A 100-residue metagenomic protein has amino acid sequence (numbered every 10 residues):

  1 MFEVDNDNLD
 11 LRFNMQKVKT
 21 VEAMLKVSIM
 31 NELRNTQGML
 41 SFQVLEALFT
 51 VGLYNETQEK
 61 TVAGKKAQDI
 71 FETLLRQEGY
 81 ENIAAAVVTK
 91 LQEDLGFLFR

Functional and structural regions predicted by a protein language model:
M1-D5, A23, V27-G38, K60-R100: Charged interaction scaffolds used for protein-protein
D7-L9: Well-ordered beta-strand scaffold positions
L11, M39-F42: Amphipathic, non-membrane alpha-helical segments in soluble helical-bundle scaffolds
N14: Residue-level signal for threonine
V18-V21: A short local loop/turn or secondary-structure capping micro-motif enriched for an aromatic residue
V44-N55: Short, hydrophobic/amphipathic alpha-helical patches that form generic packing surfaces within helical domains
